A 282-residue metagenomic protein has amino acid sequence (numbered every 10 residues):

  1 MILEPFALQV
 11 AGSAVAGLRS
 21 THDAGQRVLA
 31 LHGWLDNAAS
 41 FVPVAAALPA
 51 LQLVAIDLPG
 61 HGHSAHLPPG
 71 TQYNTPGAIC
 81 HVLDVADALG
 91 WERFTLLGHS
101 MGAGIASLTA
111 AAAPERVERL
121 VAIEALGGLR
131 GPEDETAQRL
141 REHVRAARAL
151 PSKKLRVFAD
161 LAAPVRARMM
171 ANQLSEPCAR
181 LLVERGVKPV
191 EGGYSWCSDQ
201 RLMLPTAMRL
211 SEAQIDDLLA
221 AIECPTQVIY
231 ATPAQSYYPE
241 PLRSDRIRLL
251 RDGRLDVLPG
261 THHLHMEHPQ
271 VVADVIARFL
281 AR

Functional and structural regions predicted by a protein language model:
M1-V28, P49-Q52, W91-E92, G127 (+2 more regions): Alpha/beta-hydrolase fold catalytic core
A11-S13, L18, V54-L97, D274: Active-site loop/oxyanion-hole signature of alpha/beta-hydrolase fold enzymes
R19-A65: Conserved HGGG/HGGXW glycine-rich cap/lid loop of the alpha/beta-hydrolase fold
G98, G102, A106: Gly/Ala-rich beta-loop-alpha elbow adjacent to hydrolase catalytic centers
A111, E118-V157: Flexible "cap/lid" loop of the alpha/beta hydrolase fold
S152-R209: Conserved alpha/beta-hydrolase catalytic His-Asp/Glu region
A221-G260: Conserved loop-alpha-helix segment in the C-terminal half of the alpha/beta-hydrolase fold that carries the catalytic
G260-P269, A273: Catalytic histidine-centered segment of alpha/beta-hydrolase-like enzymes
